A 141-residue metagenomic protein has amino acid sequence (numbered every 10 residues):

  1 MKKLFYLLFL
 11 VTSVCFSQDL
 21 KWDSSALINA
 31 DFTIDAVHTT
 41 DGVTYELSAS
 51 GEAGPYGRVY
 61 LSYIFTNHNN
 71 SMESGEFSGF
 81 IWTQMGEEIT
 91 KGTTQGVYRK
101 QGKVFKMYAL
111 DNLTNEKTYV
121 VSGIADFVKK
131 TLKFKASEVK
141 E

Functional and structural regions predicted by a protein language model:
L4-S13: Sec-dependent N-terminal signal peptides
Q18-E141: Beta-strand-enriched cores of mature, soluble protein domains
